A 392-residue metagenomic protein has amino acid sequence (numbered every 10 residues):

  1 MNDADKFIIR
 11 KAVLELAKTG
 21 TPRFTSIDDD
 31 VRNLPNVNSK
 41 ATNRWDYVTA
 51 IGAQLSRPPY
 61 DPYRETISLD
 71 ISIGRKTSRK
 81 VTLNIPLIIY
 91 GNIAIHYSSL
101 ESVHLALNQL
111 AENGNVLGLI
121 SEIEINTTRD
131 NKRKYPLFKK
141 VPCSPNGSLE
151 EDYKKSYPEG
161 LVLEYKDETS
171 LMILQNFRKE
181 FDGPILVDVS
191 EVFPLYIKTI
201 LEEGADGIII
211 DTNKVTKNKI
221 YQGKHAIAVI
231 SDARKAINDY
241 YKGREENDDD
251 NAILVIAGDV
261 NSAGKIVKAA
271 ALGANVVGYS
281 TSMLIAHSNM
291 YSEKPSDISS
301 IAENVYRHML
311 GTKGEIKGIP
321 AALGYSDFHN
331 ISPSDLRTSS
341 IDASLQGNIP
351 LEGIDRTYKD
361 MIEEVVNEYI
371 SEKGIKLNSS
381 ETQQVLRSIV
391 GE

Functional and structural regions predicted by a protein language model:
M1-E112, L117, T127-N131, D152-Y153 (+1 more regions): Conserved, well-structured core domains of diverse proteins
T77-R79, L83-I85, G91-T199: Active-site-facing alpha/beta catalytic cores
L107, A233, I316: Aromatic/hydrophobic pocket-lining residues that form π-stacking "cages" and hydrophobic walls in ligand
G114, E203, G207, A236 (+7 more regions): Change "in soluble alpha/beta enzymes" to "in soluble alpha/beta proteins
I125-N126, F193-P194, N251-G264, G324-S340: A glycine-rich phosphate-binding loop feature that marks nucleotide/adenosyl-phosphate handling sites
N126-T128, T216-K217, I285-A286, L336-R337: Short secondary-structure capping/turn micro-motifs that flank functional sites
P158-R307: Glycine-rich phosphate/ribose-binding loops and adjacent secondary-structure elements that form binding surfaces
I298, V305, E315-G318, F328 (+1 more regions): Internal helix-turn-beta structural module
